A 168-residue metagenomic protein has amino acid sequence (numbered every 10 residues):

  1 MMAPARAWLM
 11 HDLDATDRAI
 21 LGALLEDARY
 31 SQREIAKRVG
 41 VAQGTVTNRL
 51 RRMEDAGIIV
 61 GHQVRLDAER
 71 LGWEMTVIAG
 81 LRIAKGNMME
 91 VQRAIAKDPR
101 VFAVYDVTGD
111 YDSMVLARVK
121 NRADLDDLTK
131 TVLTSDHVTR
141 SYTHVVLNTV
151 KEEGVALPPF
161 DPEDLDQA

Functional and structural regions predicted by a protein language model:
M1-A168: A compositional/biophysical signature of low hydrophobicity enriched in polar/charged and small residues
